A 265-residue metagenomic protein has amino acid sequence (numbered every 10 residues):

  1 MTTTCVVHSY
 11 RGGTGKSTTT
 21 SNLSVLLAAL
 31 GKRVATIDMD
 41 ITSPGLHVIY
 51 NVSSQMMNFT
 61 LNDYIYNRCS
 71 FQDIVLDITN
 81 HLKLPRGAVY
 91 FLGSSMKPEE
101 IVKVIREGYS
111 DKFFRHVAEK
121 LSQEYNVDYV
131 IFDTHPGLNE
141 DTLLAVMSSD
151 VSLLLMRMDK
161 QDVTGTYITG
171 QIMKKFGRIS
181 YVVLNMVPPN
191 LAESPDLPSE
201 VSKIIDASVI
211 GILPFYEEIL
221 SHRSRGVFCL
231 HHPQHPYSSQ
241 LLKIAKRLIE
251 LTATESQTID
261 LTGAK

Functional and structural regions predicted by a protein language model:
T2-T42: Walker A/P-loop phosphate-binding motif and the immediately C-terminal alpha-helix
V25, A29, V48, M147 (+1 more regions): Short, well-ordered alpha-helices that flank and scaffold nucleotide-derived cofactor binding pockets
R33-V34, T42-F91: Phosphate-binding loop that captures ATP/GTP phosphates
T42, K97, Q161: Conserved Rossmann-like nucleotide-cofactor binding loop
Q72, H81-L82, A88-P136: Cytosolic-facing regulatory segments adjacent to core modules
F113-F215, L220-S221: Conserved catalytic-core segment of NTP-binding enzymes
I204, S208, E218, S239-K265: P-loop NTP-binding site
R223-S239: C-terminal boundary of histidine-terminating zinc-finger modules
